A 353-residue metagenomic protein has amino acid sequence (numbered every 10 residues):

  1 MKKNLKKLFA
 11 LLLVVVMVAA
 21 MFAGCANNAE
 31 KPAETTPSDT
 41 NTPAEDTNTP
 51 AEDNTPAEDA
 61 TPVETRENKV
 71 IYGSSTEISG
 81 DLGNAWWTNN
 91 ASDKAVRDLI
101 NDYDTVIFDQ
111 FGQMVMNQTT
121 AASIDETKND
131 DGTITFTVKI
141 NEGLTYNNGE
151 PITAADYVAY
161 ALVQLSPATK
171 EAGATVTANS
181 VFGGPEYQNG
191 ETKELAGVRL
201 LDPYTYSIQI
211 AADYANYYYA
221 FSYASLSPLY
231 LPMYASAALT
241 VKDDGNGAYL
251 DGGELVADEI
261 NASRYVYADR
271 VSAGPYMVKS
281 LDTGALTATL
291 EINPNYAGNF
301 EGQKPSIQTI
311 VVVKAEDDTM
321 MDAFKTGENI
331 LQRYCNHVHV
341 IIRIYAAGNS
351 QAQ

Functional and structural regions predicted by a protein language model:
K6-N27: Sec-dependent N-terminal signal peptides of Gram-positive bacterial secreted proteins and lipoproteins
F22-E34, T40: Bacterial lipoprotein signal-peptidase II cleavage site
R66-E77, T135-K139, Y206-S207, G274-M277 (+2 more regions): Short, well-ordered beta-strand elements
G73-N129: N-terminal lobe/hinge region of extracytoplasmic solute-binding protein
Q110, S222-P305, T309: Gly/Pro-rich hinge or "lid" segments in bacterial periplasmic/extracellular proteins
A122-T177, S207, A323-T326: Aromatic- and charge-enriched surface segment that lines or borders ligand/interaction sites
A174-G252: Surface-exposed binding/hinge segments that line and control ligand-binding clefts or catalytic entry sites
R264, N295-I341: Ligand-site clamp/hinge motif
